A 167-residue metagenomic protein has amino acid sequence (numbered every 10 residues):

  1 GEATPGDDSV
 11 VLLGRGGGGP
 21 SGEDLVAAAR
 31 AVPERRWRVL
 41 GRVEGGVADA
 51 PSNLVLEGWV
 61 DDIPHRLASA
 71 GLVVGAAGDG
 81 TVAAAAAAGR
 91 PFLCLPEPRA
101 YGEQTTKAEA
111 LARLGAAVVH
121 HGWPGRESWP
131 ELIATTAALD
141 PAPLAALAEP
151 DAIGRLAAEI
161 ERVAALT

Functional and structural regions predicted by a protein language model:
G1-L72, G122-W123: Donor-nucleotide binding loops and adjacent catalytic segments primarily of GT-B fold Leloir glycosyltransferases
E23-A28, A84, A88, L132: A short acidic, amphipathic alpha-helical/loop segment
A27, S69, A110, S128-L132 (+1 more regions): Alpha-helical elements of Rossmann-like donor-binding domains used by nucleotide-donor carbohydrate transfer enzymes
A48-A50, E109-R113, A134: Class I S-adenosyl-L-methionine
D61-D62, G80-T81, S128, R155: Short acidic active-site motifs
I63-T106: A donor-sugar binding/catalytic signature common to diverse glycosyltransferases and related nucleotide-sugar
P91-E127: Nucleotide-sugar donor-binding patch of glycosyltransferase catalytic domains
P130-T167: C-terminal amphipathic helix plus adjacent low-complexity, charged tail appended to glycosyltransferase catalytic
